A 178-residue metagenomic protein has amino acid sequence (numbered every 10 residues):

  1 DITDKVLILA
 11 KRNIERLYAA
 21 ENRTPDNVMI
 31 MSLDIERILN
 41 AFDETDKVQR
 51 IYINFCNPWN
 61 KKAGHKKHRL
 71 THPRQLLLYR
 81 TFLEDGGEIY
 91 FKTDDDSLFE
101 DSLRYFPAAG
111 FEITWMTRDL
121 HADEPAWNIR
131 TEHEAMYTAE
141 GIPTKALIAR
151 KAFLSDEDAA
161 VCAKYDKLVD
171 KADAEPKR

Functional and structural regions predicted by a protein language model:
T3-D4: Conserved SAM/SAH-binding beta-strand->alpha-helix loop
I8, N40, E100: Alpha-helical elements of the RecA-like P-loop NTPase motor core of helicases
A10, L70-P73, T93-D95: Compact, Lys/Arg-rich rRNA/RNP-binding cores from ribosome-related proteins
R12-R50: S-adenosyl-L-methionine
E36, F42, K47-L70: A short SAM/SAH-binding and catalytic strip from SAM-dependent methyltransferases
K62-H65, E88-A109: Conserved class I S-adenosyl-L-methionine
K67-E88: A short glycine-rich, Lys/Arg-flanked "PGG" loop and its adjoining helix->strand segment in the class I
I113-R178: SAM/dcSAM-binding transferase cores
